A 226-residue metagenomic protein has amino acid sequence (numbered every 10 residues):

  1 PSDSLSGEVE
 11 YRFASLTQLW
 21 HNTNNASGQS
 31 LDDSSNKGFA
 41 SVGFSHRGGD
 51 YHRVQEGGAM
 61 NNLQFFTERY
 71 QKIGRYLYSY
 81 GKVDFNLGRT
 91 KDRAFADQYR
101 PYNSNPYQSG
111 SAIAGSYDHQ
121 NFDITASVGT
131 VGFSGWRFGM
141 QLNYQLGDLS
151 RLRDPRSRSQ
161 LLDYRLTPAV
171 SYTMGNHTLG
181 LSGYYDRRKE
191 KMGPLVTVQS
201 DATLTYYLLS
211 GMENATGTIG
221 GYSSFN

Functional and structural regions predicted by a protein language model:
S34-G38, R75-G81, S134-F138, G175-L179: Outer-envelope beta-barrel architecture signal
G38-H46, G81-R89, M140-L146, L181-R187: Transmembrane beta-barrel strands of outer-membrane/channel proteins
F39-N62, Y102-N103: Surface-exposed strand-loop-strand hairpins of Gram-negative outer-membrane beta-barrel proteins
G49-Y51, T90-A94, L149-R153, E190-P194: Outer-membrane beta-barrel proteins
D50-Q55, Q108-A114, S150-R156, Y222-F225: Extracellular loop and loop/strand-boundary signature of outer-membrane beta-barrel proteins
A59-F65, D118-I124, R158-L166: Residues that define the transmembrane beta-barrel architecture of outer-membrane proteins
F65-Q71, I124-T130, L166-Y172, N226: Residues on the lipid-exposed face of transmembrane beta-strands in outer-membrane beta-barrel proteins
A96-N103, D154-L161, V196-T205: Flexible, surface-exposed loop regions and adjacent strand-edge segments of Gram-negative outer-membrane beta-barrel
